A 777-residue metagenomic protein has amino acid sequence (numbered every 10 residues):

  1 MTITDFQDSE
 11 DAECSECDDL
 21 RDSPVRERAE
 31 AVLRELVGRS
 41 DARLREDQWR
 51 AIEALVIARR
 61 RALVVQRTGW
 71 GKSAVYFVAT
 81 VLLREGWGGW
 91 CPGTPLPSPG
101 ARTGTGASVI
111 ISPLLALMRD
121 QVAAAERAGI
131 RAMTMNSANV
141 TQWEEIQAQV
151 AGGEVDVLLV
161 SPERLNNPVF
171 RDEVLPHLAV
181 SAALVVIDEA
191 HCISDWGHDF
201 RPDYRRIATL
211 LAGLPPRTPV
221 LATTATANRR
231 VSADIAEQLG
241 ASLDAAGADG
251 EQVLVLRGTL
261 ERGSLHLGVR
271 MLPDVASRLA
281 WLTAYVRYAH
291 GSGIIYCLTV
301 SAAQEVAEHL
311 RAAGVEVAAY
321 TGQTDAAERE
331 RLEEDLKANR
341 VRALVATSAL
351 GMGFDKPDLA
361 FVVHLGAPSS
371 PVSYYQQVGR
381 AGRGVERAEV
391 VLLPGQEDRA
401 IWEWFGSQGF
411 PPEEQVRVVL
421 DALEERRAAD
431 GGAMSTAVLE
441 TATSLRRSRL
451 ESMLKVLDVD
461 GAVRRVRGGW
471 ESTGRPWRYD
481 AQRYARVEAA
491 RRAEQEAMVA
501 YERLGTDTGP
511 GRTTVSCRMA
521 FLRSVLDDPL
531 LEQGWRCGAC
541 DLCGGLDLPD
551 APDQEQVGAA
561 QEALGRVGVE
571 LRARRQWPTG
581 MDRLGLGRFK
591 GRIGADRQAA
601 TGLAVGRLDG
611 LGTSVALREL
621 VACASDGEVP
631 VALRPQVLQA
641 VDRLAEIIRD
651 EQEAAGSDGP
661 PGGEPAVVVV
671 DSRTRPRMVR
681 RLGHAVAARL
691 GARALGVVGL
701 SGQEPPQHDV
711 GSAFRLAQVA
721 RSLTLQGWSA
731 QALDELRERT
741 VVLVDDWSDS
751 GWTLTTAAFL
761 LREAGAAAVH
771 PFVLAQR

Functional and structural regions predicted by a protein language model:
T2-W49: Pre-P-loop entry segment of helicase/translocase ATPase cores
V25-E27, V32-L36, E46, R50-R84 (+7 more regions): Helicase motor core with emphasis on the C-terminal RecA-like subdomain
G129, Q149-V160, L695-A717: Conserved P-loop NTPase mechanochemical-coupling segment
P219, D658-R673, V741-V742: Short glycine-rich phosphate-binding loop at a beta-alpha junction
L265, A563-A666, P676, R680 (+3 more regions): Active-site-facing substrate-recognition patch
V341, S370-Q376, G382-A600: C-terminal accessory region of SF2 helicases/translocases
R380-R387, R689, E763-A766: Arginine/glycine-rich "motif VI" loop of SF2 helicases in the C-terminal RecA-like domain
T755-R777: PRPP-dependent phosphoribosyltransferase catalytic core
